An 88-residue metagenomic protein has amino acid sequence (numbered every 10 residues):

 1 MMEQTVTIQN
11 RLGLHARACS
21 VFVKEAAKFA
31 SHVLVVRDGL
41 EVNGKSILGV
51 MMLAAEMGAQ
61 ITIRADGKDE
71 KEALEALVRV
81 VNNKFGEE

Functional and structural regions predicted by a protein language model:
M1-T5, Q60-T62: Intrinsic-disorder/low-complexity, polar/charged segments enriched in Ser/Thr/Lys/Arg/Asp/Glu/Gln
T7-L48, M52-M57: Compact, glycine-rich, soluble single-domain proteins
A54-E88: C-terminal structural segments of small proteins and small subunits
